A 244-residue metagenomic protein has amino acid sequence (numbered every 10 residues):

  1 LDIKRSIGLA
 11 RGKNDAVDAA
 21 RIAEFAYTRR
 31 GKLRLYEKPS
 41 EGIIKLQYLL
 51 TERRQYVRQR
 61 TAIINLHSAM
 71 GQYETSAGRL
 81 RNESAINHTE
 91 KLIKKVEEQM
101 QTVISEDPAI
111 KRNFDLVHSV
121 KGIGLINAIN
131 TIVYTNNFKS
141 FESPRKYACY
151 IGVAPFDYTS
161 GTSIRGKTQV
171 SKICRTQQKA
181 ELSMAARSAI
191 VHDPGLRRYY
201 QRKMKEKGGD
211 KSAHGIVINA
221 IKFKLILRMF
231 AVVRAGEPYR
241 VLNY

Functional and structural regions predicted by a protein language model:
L1-L116: Long, charge-rich intrinsically disordered scaffolds of nucleic-acid metabolism proteins
R29-R34, N136-S140, S188-L196, L227-V241: Short helix-capping/linker segments at secondary-structure and domain boundaries
E52, A62, L66, Q99 (+6 more regions): A general alpha-helix detector
E52, A85, C174, A213-V217 (+1 more regions): Conserved acidic
S119, L125, T131-H214: Phosphate-backbone recognition surface of nucleic-acid-processing proteins
S163-G166, Y200-Y244: Low-complexity, acidic/Ser/Thr- and charged residue-rich accessory regions of DNA metabolism proteins
